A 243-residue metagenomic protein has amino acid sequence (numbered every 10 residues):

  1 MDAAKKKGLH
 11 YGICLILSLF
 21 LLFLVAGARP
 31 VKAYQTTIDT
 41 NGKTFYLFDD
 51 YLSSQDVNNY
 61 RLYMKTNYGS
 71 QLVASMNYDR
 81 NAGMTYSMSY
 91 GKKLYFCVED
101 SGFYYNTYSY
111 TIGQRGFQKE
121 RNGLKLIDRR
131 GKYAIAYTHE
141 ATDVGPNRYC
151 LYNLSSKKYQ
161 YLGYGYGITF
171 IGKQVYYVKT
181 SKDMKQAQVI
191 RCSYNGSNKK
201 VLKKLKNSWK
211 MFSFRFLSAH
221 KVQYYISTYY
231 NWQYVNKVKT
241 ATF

Functional and structural regions predicted by a protein language model:
M1-K7: N-terminal secretory signal peptides that target proteins for export/translocation
D2, G12-L24: Bacterial N-terminal signal peptides
L22-T36: Sec-dependent signal peptide cleavage junction
Y34-N41, D79-S89, R121-G131, G163-G172 (+1 more regions): Repeated scaffold domains used in trafficking and secretory/extracellular systems, primarily beta-propellers
T36-A74, K92, D128-I135, L151: Terminal domain-start segments
Y46-F48, S54, Y95-V98, A134-T138 (+2 more regions): Residue position within the beta-strands of beta-propeller blades
V57-N77, S101-N122, D143-Y161, A187-K204 (+1 more regions): Surface-exposed loop/turn elements that mediate protein-protein interactions on large endomembrane-trafficking
G163-G172, Y176-L217, S227, Q233: Intrinsically disordered, low-complexity segments enriched in Gly and acidic/Ser/Thr residues that form flexible
